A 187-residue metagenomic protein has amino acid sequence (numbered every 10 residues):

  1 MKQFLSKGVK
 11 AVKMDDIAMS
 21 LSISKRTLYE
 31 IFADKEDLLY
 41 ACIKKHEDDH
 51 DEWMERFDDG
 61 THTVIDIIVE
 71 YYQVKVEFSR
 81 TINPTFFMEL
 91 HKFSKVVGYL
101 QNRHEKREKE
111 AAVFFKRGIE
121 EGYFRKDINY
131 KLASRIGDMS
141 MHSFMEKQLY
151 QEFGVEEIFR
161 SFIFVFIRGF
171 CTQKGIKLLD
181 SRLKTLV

Functional and structural regions predicted by a protein language model:
M1-S20: Short, amphipathic alpha-helix enriched in basic
S22-F32: Short hydrophobic/aromatic patch on the recognition helix
D34-L39, D49: Short amphipathic alpha-helical segment with a characteristic S/N-K-E followed by hydrophobic residues
A41, E52-T81, S134-G137: Hydrophobic alpha-helical connector segments
E70-G98: Amphipathic alpha-helical segments used for helix-helix packing
V96-Y123, K131-M141, M145-E146: Amphipathic alpha-helical packing segments from all-alpha helical-bundle domains
V113-R117, E121, Y150-V187: C-terminal peripheral helix-coil segments that are non-catalytic and often amphipathic
